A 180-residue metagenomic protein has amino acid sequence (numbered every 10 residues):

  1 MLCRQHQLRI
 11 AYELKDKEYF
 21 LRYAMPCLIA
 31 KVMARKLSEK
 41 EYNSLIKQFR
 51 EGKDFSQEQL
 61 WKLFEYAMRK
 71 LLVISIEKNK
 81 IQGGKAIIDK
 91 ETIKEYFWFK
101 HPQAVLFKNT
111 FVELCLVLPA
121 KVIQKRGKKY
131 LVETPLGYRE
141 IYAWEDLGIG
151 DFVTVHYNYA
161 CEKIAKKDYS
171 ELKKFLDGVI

Functional and structural regions predicted by a protein language model:
M1-V105: N-terminal intrinsically disordered, low-complexity, charge/repeat-rich segments that act as generic
V112-K125: Structural detector for short beta-strands of small beta-barrel domains
G127-V132: Short aromatic-glycine-enriched beta-strand elements
P135-L147: Beta-strand/loop nucleic-acid-binding surfaces
I149-D151: Loop/turn positions that initiate beta-strands
N158-Y159: Short, surface-exposed secondary-structure boundary micro-motifs
E162-I180: Short, compositionally biased
